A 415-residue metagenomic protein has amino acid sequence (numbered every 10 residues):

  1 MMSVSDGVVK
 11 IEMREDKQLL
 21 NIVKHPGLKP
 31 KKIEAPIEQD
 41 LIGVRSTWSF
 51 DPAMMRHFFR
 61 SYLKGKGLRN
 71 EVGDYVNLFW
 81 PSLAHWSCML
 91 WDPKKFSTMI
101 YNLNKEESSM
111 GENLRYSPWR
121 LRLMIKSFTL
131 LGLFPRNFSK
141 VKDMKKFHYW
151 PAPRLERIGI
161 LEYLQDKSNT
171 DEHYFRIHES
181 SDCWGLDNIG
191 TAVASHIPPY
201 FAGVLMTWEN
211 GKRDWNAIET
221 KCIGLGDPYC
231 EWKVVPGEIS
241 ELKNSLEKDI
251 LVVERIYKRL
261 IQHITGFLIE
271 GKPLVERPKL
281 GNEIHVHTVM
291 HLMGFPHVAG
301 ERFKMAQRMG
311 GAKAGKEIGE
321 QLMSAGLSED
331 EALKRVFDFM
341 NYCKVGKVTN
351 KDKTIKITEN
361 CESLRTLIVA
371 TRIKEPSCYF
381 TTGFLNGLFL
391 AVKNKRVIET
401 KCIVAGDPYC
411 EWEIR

Functional and structural regions predicted by a protein language model:
M1-Y174, S181-H196, N210-F380, K395-R415: N-terminal accessory segment detector
V193-E209, F380-F389: Short, non-transmembrane amphipathic alpha-helical segments
V392: Conserved glycine-/histidine-rich ATP-lid loop and adjacent helix of the Bergerat-fold HATPase_c
